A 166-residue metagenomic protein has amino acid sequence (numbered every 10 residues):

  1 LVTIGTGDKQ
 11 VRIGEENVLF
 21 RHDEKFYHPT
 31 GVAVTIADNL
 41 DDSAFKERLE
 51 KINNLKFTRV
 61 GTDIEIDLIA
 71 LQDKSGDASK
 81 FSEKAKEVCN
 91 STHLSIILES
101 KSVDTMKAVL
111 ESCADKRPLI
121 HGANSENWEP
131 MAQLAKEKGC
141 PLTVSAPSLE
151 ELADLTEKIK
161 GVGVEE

Functional and structural regions predicted by a protein language model:
L1, A114-D115: Terminal amphipathic helices with adjacent charged low-complexity linkers/tails
L1-A85, S91-T92: Long, compositionally biased, glycine/small-hydrophobic-enriched stretches that function as flexible linkers, tethers
N54-I66, C89-I96, D115-K116, K138-P141 (+1 more regions): Structural alpha-beta junctions
L68-S75, H93-S102, K116-W128, C140-E150: Catalytic beta/alpha-barrel core
K80, V88, T105, N127 (+1 more regions): Structural recognition of alpha-solenoid helical scaffolds
V109: Conserved, mostly hydrophobic/aromatic
E126-E166: Catalytic alpha/beta core domains of metabolic enzymes, predominantly
